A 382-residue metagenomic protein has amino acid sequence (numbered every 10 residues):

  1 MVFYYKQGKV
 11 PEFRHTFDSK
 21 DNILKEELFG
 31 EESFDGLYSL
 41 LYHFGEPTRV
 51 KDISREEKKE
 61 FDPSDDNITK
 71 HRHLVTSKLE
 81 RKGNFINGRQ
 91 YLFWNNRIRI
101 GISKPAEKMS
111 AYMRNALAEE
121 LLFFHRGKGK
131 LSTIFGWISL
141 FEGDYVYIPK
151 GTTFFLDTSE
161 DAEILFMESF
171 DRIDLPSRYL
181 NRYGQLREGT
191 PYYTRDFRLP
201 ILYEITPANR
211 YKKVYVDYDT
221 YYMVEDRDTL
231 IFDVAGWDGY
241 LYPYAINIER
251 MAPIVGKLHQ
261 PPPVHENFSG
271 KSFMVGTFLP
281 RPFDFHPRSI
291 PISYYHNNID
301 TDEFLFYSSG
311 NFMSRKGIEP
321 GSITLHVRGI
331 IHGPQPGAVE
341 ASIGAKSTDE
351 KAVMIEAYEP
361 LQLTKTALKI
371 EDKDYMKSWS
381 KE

Functional and structural regions predicted by a protein language model:
M1-E382: Jelly-roll (double-stranded beta-helix
